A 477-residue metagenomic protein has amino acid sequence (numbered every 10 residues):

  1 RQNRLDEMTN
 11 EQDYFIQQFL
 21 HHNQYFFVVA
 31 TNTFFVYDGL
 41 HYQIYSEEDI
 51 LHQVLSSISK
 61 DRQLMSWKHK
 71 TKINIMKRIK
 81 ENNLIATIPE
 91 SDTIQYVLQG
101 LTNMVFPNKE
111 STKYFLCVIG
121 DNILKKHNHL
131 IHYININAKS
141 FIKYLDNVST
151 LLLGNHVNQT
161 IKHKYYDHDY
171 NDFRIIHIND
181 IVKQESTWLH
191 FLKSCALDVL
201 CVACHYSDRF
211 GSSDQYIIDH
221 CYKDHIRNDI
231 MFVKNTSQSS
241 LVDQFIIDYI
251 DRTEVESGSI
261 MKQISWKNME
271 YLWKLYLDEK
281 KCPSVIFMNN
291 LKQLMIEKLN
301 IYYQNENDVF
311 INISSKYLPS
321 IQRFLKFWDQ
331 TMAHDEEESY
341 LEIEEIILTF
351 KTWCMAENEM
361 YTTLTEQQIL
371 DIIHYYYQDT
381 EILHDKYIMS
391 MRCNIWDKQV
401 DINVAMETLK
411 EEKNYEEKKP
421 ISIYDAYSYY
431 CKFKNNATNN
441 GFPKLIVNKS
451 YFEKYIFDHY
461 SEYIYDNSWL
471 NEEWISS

Functional and structural regions predicted by a protein language model:
R1-V202, N448-F452: Intein modules and their embedded homing endonuclease domains
D146-S477: Extended low-complexity, intrinsically disordered regulatory tracts
